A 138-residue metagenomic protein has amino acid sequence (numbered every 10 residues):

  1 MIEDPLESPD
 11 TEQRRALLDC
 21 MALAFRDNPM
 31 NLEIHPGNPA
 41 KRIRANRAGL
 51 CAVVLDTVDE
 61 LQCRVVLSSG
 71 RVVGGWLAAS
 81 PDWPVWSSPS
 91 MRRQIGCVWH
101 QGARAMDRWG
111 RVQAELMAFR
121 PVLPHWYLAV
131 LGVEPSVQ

Functional and structural regions predicted by a protein language model:
M1-R15, D19, L23: Conserved N-terminal entry element of GNAT/NAT acetyltransferase domains
P5, I34-N38, L116, E134: Conserved short-loop catalytic and cofactor-binding motifs
M21, L50-C51, V112-L116: Short, Φ-rich (hydrophobic/aromatic) sequence segments
N28-C51: Conserved GNAT-fold acetyl-CoA-binding loop/helix
E33-G37, Q62, S68-S69, A78-P84 (+1 more regions): A conserved beta-strand-loop-helix scaffold within acyl/acetyltransferase catalytic domains
A45-V65, P121-Y127: A short helix-loop-beta-strand connector motif used in the catalytic cores of GNAT acetyltransferases and, in some
G75-V137: Conserved acyl-donor/pantetheine-binding loop and adjacent beta-alpha core of acyl/acetyltransferases and related
